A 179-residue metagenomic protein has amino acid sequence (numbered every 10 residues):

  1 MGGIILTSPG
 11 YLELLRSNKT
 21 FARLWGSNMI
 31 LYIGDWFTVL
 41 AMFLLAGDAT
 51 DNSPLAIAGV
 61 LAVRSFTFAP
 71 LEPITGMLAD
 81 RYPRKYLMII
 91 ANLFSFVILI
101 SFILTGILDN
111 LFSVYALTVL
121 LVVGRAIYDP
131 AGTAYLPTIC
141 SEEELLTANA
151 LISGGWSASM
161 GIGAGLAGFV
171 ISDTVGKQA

Functional and structural regions predicted by a protein language model:
G2-A22: Juxtamembrane intracellular "pre-TM" segments in multi-pass secondary transporters
L12-L14, T105, I127: Short secondary-structure boundary/capping segments
N18-K19, N52-S53, N110, G176: Short loop-to-helix capping motifs
A22-V39, V60-A79, P83-I98, S113-S172: Substrate-agnostic recognition of the 12-TM MFS/MFS-like secondary transporter fold
A41-A49, I103-T105, I162-A179: Transmembrane alpha-helix termini and helix-breaking/packing motifs in multi-pass membrane transporters
A41-F66: Extracellular/periplasmic helix-loop-helix junction of adjacent transmembrane segments in MFS-like secondary
D51, P83, T105-D109: Helix-breaking motifs and short loop linkers at transmembrane-helix boundaries and internal kinks in secondary membrane
